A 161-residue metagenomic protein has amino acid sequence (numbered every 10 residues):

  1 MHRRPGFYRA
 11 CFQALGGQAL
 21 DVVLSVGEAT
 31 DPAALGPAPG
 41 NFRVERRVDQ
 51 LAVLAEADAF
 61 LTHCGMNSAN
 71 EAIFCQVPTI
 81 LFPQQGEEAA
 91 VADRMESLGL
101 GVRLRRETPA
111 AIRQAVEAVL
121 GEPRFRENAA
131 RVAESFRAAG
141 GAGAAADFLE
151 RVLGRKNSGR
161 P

Functional and structural regions predicted by a protein language model:
M1-A59: Donor-nucleotide binding loops and adjacent catalytic segments primarily of GT-B fold Leloir glycosyltransferases
R4-F7, V91, G141: Residues at alpha-helix caps and immediate loop-helix transition turns in enzyme cores, especially N- and C-cap
F12, V23, E45, L54 (+8 more regions): Generic hydrophobic alpha-helical scaffold/packing signal
E45-D93: A donor-sugar binding/catalytic signature common to diverse glycosyltransferases and related nucleotide-sugar
G86-A115: Change "using UDP/GDP/dTDP sugars" to "using nucleotide sugars
P109-P161: C-terminal amphipathic helix plus adjacent low-complexity, charged tail appended to glycosyltransferase catalytic
